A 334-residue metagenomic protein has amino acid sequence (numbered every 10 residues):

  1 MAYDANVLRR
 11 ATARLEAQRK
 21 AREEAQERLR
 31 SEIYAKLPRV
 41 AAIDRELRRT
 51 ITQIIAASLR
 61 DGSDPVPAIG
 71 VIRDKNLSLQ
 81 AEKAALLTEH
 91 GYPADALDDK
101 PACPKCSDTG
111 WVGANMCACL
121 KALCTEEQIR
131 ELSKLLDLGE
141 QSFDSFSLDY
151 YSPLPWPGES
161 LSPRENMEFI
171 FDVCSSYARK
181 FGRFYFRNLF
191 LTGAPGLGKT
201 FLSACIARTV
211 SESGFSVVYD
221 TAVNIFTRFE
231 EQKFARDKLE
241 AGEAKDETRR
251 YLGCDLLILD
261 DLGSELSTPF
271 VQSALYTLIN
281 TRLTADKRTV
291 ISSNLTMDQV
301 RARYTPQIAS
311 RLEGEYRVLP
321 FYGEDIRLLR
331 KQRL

Functional and structural regions predicted by a protein language model:
A2-R14, Q18-D44: Short, charge/polar-rich alpha-helical segments
T88-S142: Interdomain "pre-motor" coupling segment immediately N-terminal to P-loop NTPase/helicase cores
G139, F143-L189: Pre-Walker A (pre-P-loop) alpha-helix and adjacent loop at the N terminus of AAA/AAA+ ATPase modules, a conserved
P155-S162, E168-I170, S211-G253: Short glycine-rich substrate-engagement loop in P-loop NTPases that contacts/grips substrate
S175-F181, R228-L257, S273-T281, Q307: Conserved alpha-helical scaffold flanking the Walker A/P-loop in AAA+ ATPase domains
Y185-L202: Walker A/P-loop nucleotide-binding motif
R187, F215-S216, G253-L256, A285-I291: Loop/turn-to-beta-strand initiation segments
A207, I225-F234, L262-L334: Replace "adjacent to P-loop NTPase cores in ATP/GTP-dependent enzymes" with "adjacent to NTP-binding cores
